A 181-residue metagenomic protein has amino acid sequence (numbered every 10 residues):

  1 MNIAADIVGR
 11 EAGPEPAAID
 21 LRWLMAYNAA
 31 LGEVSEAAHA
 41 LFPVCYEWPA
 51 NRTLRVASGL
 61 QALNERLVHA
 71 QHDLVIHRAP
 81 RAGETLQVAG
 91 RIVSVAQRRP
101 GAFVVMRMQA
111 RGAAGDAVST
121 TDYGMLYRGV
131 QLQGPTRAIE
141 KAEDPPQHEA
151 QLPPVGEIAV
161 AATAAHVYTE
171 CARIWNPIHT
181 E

Functional and structural regions predicted by a protein language model:
M1-H69, L132, T136-E140, Q147-E181: Hot-dog-fold acyl-thioester-processing enzymes
M1-R10, Q71-V160: HotDog/MaoC-like acyl-thioester-processing domains
